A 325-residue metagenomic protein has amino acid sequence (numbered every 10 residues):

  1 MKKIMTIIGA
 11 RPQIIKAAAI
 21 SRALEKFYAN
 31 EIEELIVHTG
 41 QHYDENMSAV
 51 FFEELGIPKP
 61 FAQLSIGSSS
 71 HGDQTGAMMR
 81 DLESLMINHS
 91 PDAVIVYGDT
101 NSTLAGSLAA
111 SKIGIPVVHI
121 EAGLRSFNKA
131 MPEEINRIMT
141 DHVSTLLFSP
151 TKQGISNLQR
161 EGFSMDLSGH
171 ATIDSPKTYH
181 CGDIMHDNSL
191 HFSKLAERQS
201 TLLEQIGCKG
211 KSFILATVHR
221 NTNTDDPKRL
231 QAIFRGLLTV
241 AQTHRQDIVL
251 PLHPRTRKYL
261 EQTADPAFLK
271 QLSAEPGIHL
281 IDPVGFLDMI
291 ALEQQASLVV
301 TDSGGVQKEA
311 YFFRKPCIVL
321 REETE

Functional and structural regions predicted by a protein language model:
K3, D92-A93, F213, S297-L298: Structural motif
M5-I8, I14-E25, F51, Q63-S175: Active-site and donor-binding regions of nucleotide-sugar-utilizing enzymes
T6, I36-H38, H119, H180 (+3 more regions): Structural beta-sheet core signal
I20-I32, T239-H244: A short, Lys/Arg-enriched amphipathic alpha-helix followed by its capping loop at the start of a domain
N30-Q74, D81: Conserved nucleotide-sugar phosphate-binding/catalytic loop shared by glycosyltransferases and other
Q41, L195-Q295: Donor-nucleotide binding loops and adjacent catalytic segments primarily of GT-B fold Leloir glycosyltransferases
H42-N46, V143-R229: A nucleotide-sugar donor-handling region in carbohydrate enzymes
V96-Y97, L108, H119, L147 (+1 more regions): A donor-sugar binding/catalytic signature common to diverse glycosyltransferases and related nucleotide-sugar
